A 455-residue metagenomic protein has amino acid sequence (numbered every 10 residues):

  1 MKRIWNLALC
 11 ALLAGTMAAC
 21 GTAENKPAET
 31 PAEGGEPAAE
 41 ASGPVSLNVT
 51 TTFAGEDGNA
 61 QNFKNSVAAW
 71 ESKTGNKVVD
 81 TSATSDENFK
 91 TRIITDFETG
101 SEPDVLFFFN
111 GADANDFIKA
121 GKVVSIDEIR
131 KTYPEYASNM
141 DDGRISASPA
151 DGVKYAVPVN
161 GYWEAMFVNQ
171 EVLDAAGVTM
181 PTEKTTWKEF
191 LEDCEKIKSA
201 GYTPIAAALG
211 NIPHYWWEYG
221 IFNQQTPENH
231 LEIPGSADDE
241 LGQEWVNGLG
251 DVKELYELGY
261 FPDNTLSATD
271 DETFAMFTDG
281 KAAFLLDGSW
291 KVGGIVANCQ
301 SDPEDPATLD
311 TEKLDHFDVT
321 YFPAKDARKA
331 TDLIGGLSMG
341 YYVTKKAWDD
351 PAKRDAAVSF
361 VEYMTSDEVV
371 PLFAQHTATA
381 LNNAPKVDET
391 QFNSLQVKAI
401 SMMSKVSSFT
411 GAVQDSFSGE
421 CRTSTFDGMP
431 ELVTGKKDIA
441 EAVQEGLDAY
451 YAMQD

Functional and structural regions predicted by a protein language model:
N6, C20-A120, K131, M180 (+6 more regions): Conserved N-terminal structural module of periplasmic/extracytoplasmic solute-binding proteins
T52, S66, G250-A352: Extracytoplasmic/periplasmic substrate-binding proteins
P103-D104, E135-L173, T203-P204, R328-I334 (+1 more regions): A structural signal for short loop-to-beta-strand junctions that line the ligand-binding cleft of periplasmic/secreted
F109-A165, L191, W216-Q224, E244 (+1 more regions): Hinge/lid segment of periplasmic solute-binding proteins
A112, V123, E128-K131, W290-T308 (+2 more regions): Mature extracytoplasmic/periplasmic domains
D127-M140, E183, Q225-N247, C299-Q300 (+3 more regions): Short, solvent-exposed loop/beta-turn-alpha elements that line the ligand-binding surface or hinge of extracytoplasmic
D174, M180, V370-P371, T379-T390 (+1 more regions): Conserved C-terminal helix/tail region of periplasmic/extracytoplasmic solute-binding proteins
L191-K196, P234-L266: Glycine-centered hinge/linker elements that transmit conformational signals in sensory and ligand-binding systems
